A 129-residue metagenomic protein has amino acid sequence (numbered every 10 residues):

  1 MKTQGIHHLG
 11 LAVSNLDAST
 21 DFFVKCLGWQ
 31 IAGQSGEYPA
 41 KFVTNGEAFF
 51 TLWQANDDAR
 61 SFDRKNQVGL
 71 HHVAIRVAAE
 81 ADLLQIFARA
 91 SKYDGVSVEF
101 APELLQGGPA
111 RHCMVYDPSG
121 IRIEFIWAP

Functional and structural regions predicted by a protein language model:
M1-D17, L70-V73, P129: N-terminal beta-strand motif that seeds the catalytic metal site of vicinal oxygen chelate
A12-Q54: Core segments of cupin and vicinal oxygen chelate
V13-D17, V73-S119: Vicinal oxygen chelate
T51-Q54, M114, I123-E124: Conserved beta-strand in the GNAT
W53, G107, F125-P129: Short beta->alpha transition motifs characteristic of CBS
N56-F62, F100-A101: A short, acidic/glycine-rich surface segment
F62-R76: Helix-adjacent hinge/juxtasegments
